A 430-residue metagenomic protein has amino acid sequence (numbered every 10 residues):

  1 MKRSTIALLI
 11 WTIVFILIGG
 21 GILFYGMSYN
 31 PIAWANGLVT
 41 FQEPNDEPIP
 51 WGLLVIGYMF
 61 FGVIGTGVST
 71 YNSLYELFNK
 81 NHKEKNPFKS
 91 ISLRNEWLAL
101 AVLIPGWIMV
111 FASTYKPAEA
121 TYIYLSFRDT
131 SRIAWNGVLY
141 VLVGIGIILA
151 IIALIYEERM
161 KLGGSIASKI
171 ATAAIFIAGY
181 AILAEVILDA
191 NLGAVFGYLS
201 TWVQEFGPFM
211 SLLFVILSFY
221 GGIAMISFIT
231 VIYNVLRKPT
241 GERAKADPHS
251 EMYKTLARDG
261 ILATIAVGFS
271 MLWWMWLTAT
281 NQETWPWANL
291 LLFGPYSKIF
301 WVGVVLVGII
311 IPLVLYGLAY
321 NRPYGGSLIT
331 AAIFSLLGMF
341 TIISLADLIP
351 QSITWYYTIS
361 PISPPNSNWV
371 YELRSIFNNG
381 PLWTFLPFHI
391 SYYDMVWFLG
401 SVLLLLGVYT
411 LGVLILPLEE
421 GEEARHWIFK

Functional and structural regions predicted by a protein language model:
K2-V55: N-terminal regions that are enriched for targeting/export leaders and immediately downstream pro/stem segments
T5-I6, K80-K89, D129, Y140-V141 (+2 more regions): Long, contiguous internal "core" modules enriched in hydrophobic/ aromatic residues
T12-A35, W107-T114, V186-V195, Y409: Alpha-helical transmembrane segments of multi-pass membrane proteins
Y25-E43, Y71-K85, I232, P239: Membrane-interface helix-loop junction between the first two transmembrane segments
M27-I32, G52-Y58, A134, M210-F214 (+3 more regions): Membrane-interface transmembrane-helix boundary segments in multi-pass integral membrane proteins
I49-L139, V143-G146: Membrane helical hairpin/interfacial module
S327-L337: Central hydrophobic cores of alpha-helical transmembrane segments in multi-pass integral membrane proteins
E419-K430: Short, highly charged, low-complexity non-transmembrane loops/tails of multi-pass membrane proteins
